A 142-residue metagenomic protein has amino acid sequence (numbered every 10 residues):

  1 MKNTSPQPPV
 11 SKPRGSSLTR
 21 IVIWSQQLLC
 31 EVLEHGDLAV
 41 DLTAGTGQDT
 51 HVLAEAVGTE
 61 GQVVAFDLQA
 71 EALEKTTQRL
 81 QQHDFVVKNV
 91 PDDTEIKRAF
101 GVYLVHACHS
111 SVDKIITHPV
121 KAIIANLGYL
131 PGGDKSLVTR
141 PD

Functional and structural regions predicted by a protein language model:
M1-L38, H51, E55: S-adenosyl-L-methionine
G36, E60, H118-V120: A general structural motif
D41: Class I SAM-dependent methyltransferase core
T46-E60: Conserved SAM-binding loop of SAM-dependent methyltransferases across substrates and taxa, primarily the Class I
Q62-D67: Conserved SAM-binding motif I beta-strand of class I
E71: Conserved Rossmann-like nucleotide-cofactor binding loop
E74-K121: S-adenosyl-L-methionine
I124-D142: Mobile active-site "lid"/loop adjacent to the S-adenosyl-L-methionine
